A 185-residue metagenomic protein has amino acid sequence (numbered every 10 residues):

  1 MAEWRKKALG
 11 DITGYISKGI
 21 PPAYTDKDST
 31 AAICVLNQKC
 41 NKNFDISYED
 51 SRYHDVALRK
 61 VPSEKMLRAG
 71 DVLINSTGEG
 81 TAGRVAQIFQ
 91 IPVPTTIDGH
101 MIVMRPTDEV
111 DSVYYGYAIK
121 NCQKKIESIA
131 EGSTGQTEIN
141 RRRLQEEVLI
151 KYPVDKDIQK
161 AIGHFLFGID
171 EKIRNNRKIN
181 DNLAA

Functional and structural regions predicted by a protein language model:
M1-I20, K151-A185: Non-catalytic DNA-recognition/assembly elements of restriction-modification systems
A2, P94-I102, T134-G163, F167: A short glycine-rich beta-alpha junction/loop motif
R5, A31-C34, H100: A generic secondary-structure signal marking the coil-to-beta-strand transition
K6-D26, K39-D71: Sequence-specific dsDNA recognition surfaces
N37, H54, L58-C122: A short beta-sheet element
C40, P106-D108, Y152-V154: Non-catalytic surface loops within mature trypsin-like serine protease
F44-I46, R84, S112-V113, E127: Short helix/loop capping segments that flank catalytic or ligand/cofactor-binding pockets
D111-R143: Short, positively charged
